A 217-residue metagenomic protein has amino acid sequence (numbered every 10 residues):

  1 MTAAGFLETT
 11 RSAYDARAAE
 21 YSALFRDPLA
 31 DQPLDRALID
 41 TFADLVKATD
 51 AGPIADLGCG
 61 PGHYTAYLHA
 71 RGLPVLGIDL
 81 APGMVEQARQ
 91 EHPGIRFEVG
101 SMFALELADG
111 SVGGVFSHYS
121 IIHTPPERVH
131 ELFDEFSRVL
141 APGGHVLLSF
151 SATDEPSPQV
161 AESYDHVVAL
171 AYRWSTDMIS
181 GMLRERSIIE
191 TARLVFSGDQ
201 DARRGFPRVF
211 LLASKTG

Functional and structural regions predicted by a protein language model:
M1-T49, D154: Conserved class I S-adenosyl-L-methionine
G52-L57, P61-A104: Class I SAM-dependent methyltransferase SAM/SAH-binding core
F103-G114: A short acidic, Gly/Pro-enriched loop at the edge of an enzyme's catalytic core that lines a small-molecule cofactor
H130-P142: A short glycine-rich, Lys/Arg-flanked "PGG" loop and its adjoining helix->strand segment in the class I
G143-F150: Conserved beta-strand signature within the Rossmann-like core of class I S-adenosyl-L-methionine
S151-L170: Short, glycine-/aromatic-enriched active-site segment of Class I SAM-dependent methyltransferases
A171-S187: Short alpha-helix
I188-D199: Conserved S-adenosyl-L-methionine
